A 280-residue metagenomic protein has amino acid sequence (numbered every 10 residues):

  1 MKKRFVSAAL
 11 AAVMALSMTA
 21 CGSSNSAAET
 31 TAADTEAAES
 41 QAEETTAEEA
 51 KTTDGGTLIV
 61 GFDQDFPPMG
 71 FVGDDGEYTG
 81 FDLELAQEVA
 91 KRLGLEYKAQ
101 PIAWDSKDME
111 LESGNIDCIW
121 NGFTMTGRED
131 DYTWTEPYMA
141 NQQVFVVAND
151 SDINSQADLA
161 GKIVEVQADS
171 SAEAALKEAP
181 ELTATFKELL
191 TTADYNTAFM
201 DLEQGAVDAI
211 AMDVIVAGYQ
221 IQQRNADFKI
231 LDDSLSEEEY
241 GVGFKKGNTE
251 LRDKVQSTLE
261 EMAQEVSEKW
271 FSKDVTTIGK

Functional and structural regions predicted by a protein language model:
M18-A32: Bacterial lipoprotein signal-peptidase II cleavage site
S23, A50, S171-A193, A226-L231 (+1 more regions): Ligand-binding clefts/hinges and TM-proximal coupling segments of bilobed small-molecule sensing domains
Q64, A140-V147, V214, G218 (+2 more regions): Periplasmic-binding protein-like
Q64-P67, Y78-K91, F123, V144-N196 (+2 more regions): Bilobed "Venus flytrap"/periplasmic-binding protein-like clamshell domains and structurally analogous long
L83, K98-M109, L189-Q204, E238: Short helix-initiation/N-cap motifs at beta->coil->alpha
L83-R92, D150-I153, K162-I163, A168-S171 (+1 more regions): Extended ligand-binding regions for polar small-molecule ligands
Q87, K91, E96-D158, K229 (+1 more regions): Acidic, polar ligand-binding/catalytic clefts
D105-S106, G122-D131, A175-P180, D201-S236: A ligand-binding cleft/hinge motif common to bilobed small-molecule-binding domains
